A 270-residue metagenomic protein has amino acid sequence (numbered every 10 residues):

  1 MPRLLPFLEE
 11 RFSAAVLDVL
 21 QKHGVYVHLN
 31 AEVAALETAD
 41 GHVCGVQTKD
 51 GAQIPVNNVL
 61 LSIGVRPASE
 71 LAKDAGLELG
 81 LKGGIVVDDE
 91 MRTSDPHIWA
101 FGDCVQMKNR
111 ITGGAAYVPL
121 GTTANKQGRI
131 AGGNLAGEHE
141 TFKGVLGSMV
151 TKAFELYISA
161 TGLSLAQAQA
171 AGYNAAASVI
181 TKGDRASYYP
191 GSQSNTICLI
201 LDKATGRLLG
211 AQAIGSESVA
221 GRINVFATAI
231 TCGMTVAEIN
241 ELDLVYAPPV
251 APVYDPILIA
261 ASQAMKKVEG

Functional and structural regions predicted by a protein language model:
M1-A35, L120-T123, T141, L146-A166: Rossmann-like dinucleotide-binding cores of NAD(P)H-dependent redox enzymes
Y26-H28, W99, A176-S178: General small-molecule cofactor/ligand-binding pocket signal
L29-A31, L81, V179: Short loop/edge segments at beta-strand edges and connector loops that shape dinucleotide/nucleotide cofactor-binding
A35-H42: Feature captures the FAD/FMN-dependent oxidoreductase FAD-binding
H42, Q47, Q53-I130, V225 (+1 more regions): FAD-site-proximal beta/loop scaffold in flavoenzymes
I63, F154-T161, Q169-G270: Flexible, glycine-rich terminal cap/loop adjacent to redox cofactors in electron-transfer oxidoreductases
V87, F101-A166, V250-G270: A conserved FAD-binding loop/helix module that cradles the flavin
